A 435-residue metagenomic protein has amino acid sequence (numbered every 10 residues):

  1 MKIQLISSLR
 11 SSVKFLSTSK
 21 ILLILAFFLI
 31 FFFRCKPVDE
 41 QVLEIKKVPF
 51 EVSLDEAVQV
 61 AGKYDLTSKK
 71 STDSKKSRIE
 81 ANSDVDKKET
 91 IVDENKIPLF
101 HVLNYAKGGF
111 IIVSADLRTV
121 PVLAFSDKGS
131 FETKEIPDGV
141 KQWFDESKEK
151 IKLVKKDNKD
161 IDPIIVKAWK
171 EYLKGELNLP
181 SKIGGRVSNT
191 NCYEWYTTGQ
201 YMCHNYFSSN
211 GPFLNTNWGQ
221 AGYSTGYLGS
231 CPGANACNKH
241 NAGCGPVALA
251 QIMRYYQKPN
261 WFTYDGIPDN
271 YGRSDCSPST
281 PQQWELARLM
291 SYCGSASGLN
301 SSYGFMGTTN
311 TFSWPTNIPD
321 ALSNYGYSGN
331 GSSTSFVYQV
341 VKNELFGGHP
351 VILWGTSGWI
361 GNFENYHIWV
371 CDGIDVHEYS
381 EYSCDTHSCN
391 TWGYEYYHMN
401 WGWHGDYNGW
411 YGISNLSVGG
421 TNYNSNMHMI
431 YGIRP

Functional and structural regions predicted by a protein language model:
M1-S8, L23-E51: Bacterial Sec-dependent N-terminal signal peptides
E51-D55, N235-V247, T309-T316, S335: Soluble non-cytosolic domains of exported or imported proteins
E51-V58, Y64, P98-V102, G109-G185 (+3 more regions): Noncatalytic regulatory segments and standalone regulatory/sensor domains
K63-T67, D116, V247-P259, A321-Y325: Structured segments of extracytoplasmic/periplasmic soluble domains in secreted or envelope-associated proteins
K75-L117: Exposed beta-strand-loop-beta-strand "reactive/processing" segments of non-cytosolic proteins
E89-K107, Y325-Y396: Active-site-adjacent substructure of cysteine-protease-like catalytic cores
Q142, E149-T308: Active-site-adjacent structural segments surrounding the nucleophilic cysteine of cysteine proteases and isopeptidases
